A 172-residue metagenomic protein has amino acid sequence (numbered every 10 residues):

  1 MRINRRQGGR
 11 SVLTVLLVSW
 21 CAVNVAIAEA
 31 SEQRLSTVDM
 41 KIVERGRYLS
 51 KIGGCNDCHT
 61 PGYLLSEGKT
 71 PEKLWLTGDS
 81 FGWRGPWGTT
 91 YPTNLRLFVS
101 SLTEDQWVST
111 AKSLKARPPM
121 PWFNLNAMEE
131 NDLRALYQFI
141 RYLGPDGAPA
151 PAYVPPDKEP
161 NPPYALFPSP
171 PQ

Functional and structural regions predicted by a protein language model:
R2-V15: Bacterial N-terminal signal peptides that target proteins for export
V12-N24: Bacterial N-terminal signal peptides
V25-E32: Signal peptide processing junction and immediate N-terminal pro/mature segment of secreted/exported proteins
E32-K41, I52, T60-T90, P118 (+1 more regions): Flexible coil segments in periplasmic/lumen-exposed cytochrome c-class electron-transfer proteins
R47-G53: Local sequence-structure signature of Cys/Sec-based thiol-disulfide redox active-site neighborhoods
G82-V108: Mid-chain, structured segments of secreted extracytoplasmic proteins
R96-S100, S109-L114, W122-L125: A structural feature that tracks compact, well-ordered secondary-structure segments with a strong bias toward
E104-K112, E130, R134-Y137: An amphipathic alpha-helix signature
